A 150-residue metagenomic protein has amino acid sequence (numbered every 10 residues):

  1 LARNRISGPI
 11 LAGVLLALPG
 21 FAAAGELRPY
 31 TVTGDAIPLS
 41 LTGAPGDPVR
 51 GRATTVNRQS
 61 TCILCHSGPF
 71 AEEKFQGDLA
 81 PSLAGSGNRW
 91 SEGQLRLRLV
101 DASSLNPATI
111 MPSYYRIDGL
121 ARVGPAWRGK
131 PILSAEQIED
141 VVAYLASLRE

Functional and structural regions predicted by a protein language model:
L1-I10: Bacterial N-terminal signal peptides that target proteins for export
P9-P19: Bacterial N-terminal signal peptides
A22-A24: Boundary at the C-terminal end of the N-terminal hydrophobic targeting segment
E26, G93, L97-R98, S104 (+1 more regions): C-terminal capping alpha-helices of c-type cytochrome domains
E26-N57: Electrostatic cytochrome c docking/interface patches
P38-L41, L83-G85, W127-P131: Second-shell loop/turn segments in exported
P45, I63, S67-D101, I110-G124: Gly/Gly-Pro-rich "capping" loops immediately C-terminal to redox-active cysteine motifs in periplasmic/lumenal
R58-T61, Q137: Short pre-active-site segment immediately N-terminal to redox-active cysteine/selenocysteine motifs in thiol-based
